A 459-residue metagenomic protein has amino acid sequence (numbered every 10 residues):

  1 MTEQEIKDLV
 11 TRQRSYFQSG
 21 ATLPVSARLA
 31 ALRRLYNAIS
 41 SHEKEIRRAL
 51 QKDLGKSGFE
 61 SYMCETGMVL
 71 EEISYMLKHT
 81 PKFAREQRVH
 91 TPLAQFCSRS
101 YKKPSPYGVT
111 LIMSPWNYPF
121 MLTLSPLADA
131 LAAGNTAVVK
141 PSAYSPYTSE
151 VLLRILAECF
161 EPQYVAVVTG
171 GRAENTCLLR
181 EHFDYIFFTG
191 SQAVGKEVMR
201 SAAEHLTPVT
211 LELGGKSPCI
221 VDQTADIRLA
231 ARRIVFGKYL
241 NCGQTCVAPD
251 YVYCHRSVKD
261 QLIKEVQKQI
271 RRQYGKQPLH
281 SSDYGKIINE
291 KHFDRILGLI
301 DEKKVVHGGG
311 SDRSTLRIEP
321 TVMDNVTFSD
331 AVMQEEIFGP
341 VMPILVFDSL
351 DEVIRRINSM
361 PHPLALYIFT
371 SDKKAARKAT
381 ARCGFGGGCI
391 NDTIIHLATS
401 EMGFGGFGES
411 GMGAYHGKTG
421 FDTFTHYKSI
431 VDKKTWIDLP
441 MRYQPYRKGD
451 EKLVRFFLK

Functional and structural regions predicted by a protein language model:
M1-Y101: N-terminal Rossmann-like NAD(P)+-binding subdomain of aldehyde/semialdehyde dehydrogenases
E3-I6, V25, E43, I227 (+3 more regions): Residues at or immediately preceding the N-termini of alpha-helices
S15-A21, I112, C219-V221, Y251-R256 (+4 more regions): Short, well-ordered beta-strand elements within core beta-sheets of diverse protein domains
F17, A21, Y36-I39, E43 (+13 more regions): Structural signal for hydrophobic packing residues in well-ordered secondary-structure cores of soluble enzyme domains
R28, I73, G134, V165 (+7 more regions): Residue-level signal for inorganic ion chemistry
L93-L229: Rossmann-like NAD(P) dinucleotide-binding subdomain of oxidoreductase/dehydrogenase enzymes
F160, A193-T327, I390, L458: ALDH superfamily catalytic-core signature
I220, R271, R317-K459: Conserved C-terminal structural/oligomerization subdomain of aldehyde/semialdehyde dehydrogenase
